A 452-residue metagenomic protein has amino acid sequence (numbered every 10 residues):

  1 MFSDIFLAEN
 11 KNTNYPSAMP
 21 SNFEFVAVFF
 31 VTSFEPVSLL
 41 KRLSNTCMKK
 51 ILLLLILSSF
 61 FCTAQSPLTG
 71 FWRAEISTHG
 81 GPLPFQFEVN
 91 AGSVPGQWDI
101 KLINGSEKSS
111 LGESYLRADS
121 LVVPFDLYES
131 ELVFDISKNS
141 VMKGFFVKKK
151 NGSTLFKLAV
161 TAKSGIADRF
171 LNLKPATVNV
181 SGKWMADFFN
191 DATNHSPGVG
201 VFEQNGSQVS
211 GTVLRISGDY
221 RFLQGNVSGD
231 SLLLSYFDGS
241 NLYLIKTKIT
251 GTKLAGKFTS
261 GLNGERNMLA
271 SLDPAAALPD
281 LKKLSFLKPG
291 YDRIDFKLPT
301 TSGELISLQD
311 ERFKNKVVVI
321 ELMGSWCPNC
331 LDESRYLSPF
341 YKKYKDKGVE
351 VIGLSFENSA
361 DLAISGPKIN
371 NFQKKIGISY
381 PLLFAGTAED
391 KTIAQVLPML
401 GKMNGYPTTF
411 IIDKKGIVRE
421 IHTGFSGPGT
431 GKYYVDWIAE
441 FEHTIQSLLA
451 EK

Functional and structural regions predicted by a protein language model:
M1-I5, Y15, M19, E24-F71: Bacterial Sec-dependent N-terminal signal peptides
S66-I136, R169-L171, V178-K246: Central antiparallel beta-sheet cores of small beta-barrel/beta-sandwich binding domains
T154-D187, L281-L287: Surface-exposed beta-loop interaction hotspot
D273-D310: N-terminal "domain-start" segment that seeds a small globular fold
S307-L331, L337: Short active-site neighborhood of thiol/selenol oxidoreductases, capturing the structured segment around
D332-G377, E389-V396: Structural microenvironment flanking redox-active thiols in thiol-disulfide oxidoreductases
G377-P381, L400-F410: Structural micro-motif
G405-K452: Thiol-/selenol-based redox modules, centered on thioredoxin-like and closely related oxidoreductase domains
